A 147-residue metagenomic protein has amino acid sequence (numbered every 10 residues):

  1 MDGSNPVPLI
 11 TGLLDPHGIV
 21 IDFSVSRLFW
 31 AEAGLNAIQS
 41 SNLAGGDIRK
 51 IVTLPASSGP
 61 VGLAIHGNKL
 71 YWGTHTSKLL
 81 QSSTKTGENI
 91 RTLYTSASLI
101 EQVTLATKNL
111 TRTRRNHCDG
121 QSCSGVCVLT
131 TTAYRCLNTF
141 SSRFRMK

Functional and structural regions predicted by a protein language model:
M1, A33, H75, S141: Short loop/turn segments immediately following the C-termini of beta-strands
M1, L43, S82-K85: Surface-exposed loop/turn elements that mediate protein-protein interactions on large endomembrane-trafficking
D2, G12-L14, A44, A56 (+2 more regions): Conserved loop/turn at the beginning of each blade in beta-propeller domains
S4-T11, D47-T53, E88-Y94: A short beta-strand motif characteristic of beta-propeller blades
G12-R27, P55-K69, S77, A97-R112: Beta-rich, blade/repeat-based domains predominating in secreted/periplasmic proteins but also intracellular
F29-A31, W72-G73: Residue position within the beta-strands of beta-propeller blades
Q39, L80-Q81: WD40 beta-propeller blade core
T74, L93-K147: Conserved N-terminal segment of EGF-like repeats
